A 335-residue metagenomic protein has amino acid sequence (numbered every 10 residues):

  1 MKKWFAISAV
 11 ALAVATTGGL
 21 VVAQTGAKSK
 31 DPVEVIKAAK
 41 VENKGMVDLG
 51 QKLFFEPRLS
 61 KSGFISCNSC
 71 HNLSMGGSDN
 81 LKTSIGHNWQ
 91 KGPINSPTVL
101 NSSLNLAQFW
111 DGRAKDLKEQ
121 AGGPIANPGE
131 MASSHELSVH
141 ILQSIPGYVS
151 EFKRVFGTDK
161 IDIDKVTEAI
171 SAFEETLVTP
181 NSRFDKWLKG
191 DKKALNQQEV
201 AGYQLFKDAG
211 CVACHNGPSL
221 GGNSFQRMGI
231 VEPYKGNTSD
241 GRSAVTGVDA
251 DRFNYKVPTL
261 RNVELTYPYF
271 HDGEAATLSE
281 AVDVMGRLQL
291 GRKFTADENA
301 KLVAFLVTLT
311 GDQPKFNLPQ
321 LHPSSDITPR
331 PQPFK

Functional and structural regions predicted by a protein language model:
M1-A9: Bacterial N-terminal signal peptides that target proteins for export
W4-F5, T16-K335: Periplasmic c-type cytochrome electron-transfer domains
